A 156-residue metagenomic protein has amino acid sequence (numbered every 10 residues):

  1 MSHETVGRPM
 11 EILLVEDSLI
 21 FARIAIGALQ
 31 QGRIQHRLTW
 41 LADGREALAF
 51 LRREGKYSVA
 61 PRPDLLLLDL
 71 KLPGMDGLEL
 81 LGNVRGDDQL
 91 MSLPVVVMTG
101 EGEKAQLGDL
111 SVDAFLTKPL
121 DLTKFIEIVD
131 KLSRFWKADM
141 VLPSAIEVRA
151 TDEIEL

Functional and structural regions predicted by a protein language model:
E16: Conserved acidic carboxylate
L19-G44: Two-component/phosphorelay signaling modules centered on CheY-like receiver
R23-G27, L78-E79, G100-T117, T123-E127: Alpha4 helix (beta4-alpha4-beta5 surface) of REC/receiver domains from two-component response regulators
I26, W40-L65: Acidic, metal-coordinating helix/loop segments flanking the phosphotransfer/catalytic sites of two-component signaling
E46, L120-S133, M140-A145: C-terminal output helix
K56, L78-M91: Short amphipathic alpha-helix used as the core "switch/output" element in two-component signaling
L68-D69: Active-site residues of response regulator receiver
V96-M98: Hydrophobic/aromatic residues positioned on beta-strands within the core alpha/beta folds
